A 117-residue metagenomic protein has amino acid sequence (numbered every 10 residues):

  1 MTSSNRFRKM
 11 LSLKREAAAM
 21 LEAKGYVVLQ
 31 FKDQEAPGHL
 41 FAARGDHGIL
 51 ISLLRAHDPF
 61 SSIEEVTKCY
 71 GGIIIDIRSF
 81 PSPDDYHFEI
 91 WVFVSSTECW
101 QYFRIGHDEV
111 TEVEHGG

Functional and structural regions predicted by a protein language model:
S4-L11, R15-F31, E35, A43-D108: Catalytic cores of nucleic-acid endonucleases
T111-G117: Glycine-rich, aromatic-bearing surface loops/beta-hairpins
